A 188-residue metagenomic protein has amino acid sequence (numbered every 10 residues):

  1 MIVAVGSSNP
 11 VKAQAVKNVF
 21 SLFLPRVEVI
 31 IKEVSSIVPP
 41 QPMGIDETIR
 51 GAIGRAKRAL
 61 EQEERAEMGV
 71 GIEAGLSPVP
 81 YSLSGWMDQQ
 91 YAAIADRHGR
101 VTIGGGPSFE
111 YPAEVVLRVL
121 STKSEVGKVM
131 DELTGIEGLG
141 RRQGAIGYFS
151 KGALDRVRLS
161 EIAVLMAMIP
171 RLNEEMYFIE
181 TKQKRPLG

Functional and structural regions predicted by a protein language model:
M1-A66: N-terminal polybasic phosphate/anion-binding patch
Q41-G188: Anionic-ligand binding patches
